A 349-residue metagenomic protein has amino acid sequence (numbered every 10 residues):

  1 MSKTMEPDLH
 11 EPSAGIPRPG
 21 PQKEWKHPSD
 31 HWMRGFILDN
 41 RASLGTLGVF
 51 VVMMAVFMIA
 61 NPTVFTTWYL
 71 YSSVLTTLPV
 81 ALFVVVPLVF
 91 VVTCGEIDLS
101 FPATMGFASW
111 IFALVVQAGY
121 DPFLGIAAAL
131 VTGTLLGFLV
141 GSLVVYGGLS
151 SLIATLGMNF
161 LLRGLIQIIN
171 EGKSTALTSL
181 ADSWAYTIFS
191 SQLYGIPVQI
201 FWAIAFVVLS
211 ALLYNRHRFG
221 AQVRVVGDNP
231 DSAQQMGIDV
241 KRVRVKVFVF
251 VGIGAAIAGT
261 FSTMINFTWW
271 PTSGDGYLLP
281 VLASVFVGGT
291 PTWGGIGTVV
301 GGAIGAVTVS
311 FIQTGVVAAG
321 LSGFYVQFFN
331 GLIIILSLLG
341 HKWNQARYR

Functional and structural regions predicted by a protein language model:
K3-V85, G119-L124, I238: Membrane-interfacial amphipathic/re-entrant helices at transmembrane-helix boundaries
A55-T63, T67-A118, S142-L149, V285-V300 (+2 more regions): Single transmembrane alpha-helix segments in multi-pass membrane proteins
P62-S73, I166-K173, L193, Y214-N215 (+3 more regions): Inter-helical junctions in multi-pass inner-membrane proteins, predominant in energy-converting antiporter-like
T77, P122, S151-I153, G195-A203 (+3 more regions): Loop-to-transmembrane alpha-helix initiation sites
Y120-N159, I304-T308: Alpha-helical transmembrane segments within multi-pass membrane transporters and channels
S151-H217, V243-K246, I265-G274: Transmembrane helix-bundle core of multi-pass membrane transporters and related energy-transducing complexes
V208-V249: Membrane-helix/interface signature in polytopic inner-membrane proteins
A255, I265-G331: Transmembrane alpha-helical segments in multi-pass inner-membrane proteins
